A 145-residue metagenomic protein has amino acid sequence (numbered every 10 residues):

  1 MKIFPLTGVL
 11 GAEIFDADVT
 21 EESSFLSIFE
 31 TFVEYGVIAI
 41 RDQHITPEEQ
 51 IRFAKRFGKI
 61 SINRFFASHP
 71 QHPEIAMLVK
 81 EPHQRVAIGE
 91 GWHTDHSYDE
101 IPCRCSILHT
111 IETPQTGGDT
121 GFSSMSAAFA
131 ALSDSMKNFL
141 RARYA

Functional and structural regions predicted by a protein language model:
M1-A145: Non-heme Fe(II) oxygenase catalytic core, chiefly the N-lobe of the double-stranded beta-helix
